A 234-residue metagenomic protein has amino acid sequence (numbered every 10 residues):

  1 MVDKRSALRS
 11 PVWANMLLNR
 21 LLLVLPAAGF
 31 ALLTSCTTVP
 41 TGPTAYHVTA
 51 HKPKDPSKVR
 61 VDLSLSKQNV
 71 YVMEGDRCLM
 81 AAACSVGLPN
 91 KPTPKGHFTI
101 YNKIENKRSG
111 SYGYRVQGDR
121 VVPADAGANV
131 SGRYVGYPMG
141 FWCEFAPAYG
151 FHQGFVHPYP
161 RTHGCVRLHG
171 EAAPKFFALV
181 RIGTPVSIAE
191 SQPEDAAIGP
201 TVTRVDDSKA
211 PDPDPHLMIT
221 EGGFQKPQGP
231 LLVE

Functional and structural regions predicted by a protein language model:
M1-L18: N-terminal secretory signal peptides that target proteins for export/translocation
K4, C78-A81, I182: Short amphipathic alpha-helical segments with coiled-coil-like heptad repeat character
K4, L8, L33, K52-D55: Intrinsically disordered, low-complexity segments
R20, V24-L33: Bacterial N-terminal signal peptides
L32, P94, V180-I182: Short, structurally constrained coil/turn elements that cap an alpha-helix or connect an alpha-helix to the following
C36, Y114-E234: Exported/periplasmic cell-wall-interacting domains
C36-Q117, G127-G132, G140-F141: Cell wall/extracellular polymer interaction/catalysis modules
